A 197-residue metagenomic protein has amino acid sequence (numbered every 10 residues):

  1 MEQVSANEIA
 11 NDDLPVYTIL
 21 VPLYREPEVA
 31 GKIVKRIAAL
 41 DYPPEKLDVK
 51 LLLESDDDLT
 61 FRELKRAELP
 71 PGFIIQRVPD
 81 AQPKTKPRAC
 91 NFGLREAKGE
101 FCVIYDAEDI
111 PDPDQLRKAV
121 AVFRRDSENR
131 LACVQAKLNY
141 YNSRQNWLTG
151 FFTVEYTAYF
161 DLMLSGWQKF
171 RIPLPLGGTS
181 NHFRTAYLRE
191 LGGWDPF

Functional and structural regions predicted by a protein language model:
Q3-F197: Non-transmembrane catalytic domains and loops of membrane-associated enzymes and transporters that build or traffic
